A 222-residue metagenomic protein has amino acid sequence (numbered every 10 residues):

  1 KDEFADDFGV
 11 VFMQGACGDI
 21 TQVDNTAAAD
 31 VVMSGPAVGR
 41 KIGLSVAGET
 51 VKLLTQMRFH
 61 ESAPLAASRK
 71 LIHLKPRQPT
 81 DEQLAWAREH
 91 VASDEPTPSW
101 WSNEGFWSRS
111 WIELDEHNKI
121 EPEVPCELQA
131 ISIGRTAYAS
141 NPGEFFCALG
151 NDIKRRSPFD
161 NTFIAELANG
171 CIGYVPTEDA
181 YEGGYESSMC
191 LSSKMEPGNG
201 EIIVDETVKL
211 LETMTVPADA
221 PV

Functional and structural regions predicted by a protein language model:
K1-V222: Non-catalytic substrate/cofactor recognition surfaces at enzyme active-site rims
